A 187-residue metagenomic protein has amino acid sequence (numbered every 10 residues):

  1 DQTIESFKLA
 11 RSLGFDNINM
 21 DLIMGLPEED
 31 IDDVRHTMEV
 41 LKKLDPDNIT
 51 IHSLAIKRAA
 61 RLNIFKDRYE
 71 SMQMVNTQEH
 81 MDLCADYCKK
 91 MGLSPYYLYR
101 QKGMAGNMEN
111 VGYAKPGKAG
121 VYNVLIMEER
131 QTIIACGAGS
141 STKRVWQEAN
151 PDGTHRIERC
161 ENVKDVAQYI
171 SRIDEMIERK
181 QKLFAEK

Functional and structural regions predicted by a protein language model:
D1-K187: C-terminal scaffold of the Radical SAM
